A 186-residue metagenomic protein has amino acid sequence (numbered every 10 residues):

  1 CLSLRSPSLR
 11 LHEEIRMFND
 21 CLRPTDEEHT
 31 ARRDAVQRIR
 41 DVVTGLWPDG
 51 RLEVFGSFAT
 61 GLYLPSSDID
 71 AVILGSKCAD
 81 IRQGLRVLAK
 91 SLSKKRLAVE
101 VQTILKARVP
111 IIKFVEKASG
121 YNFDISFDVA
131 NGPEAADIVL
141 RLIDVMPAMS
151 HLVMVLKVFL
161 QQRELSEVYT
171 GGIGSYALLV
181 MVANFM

Functional and structural regions predicted by a protein language model:
C1-V54, G61-S66, A79-Q83, T103 (+1 more regions): N-terminal regions immediately upstream of nucleotidyltransferase
R38-R40, F55-T60, R96-E100, R108-I111 (+1 more regions): Eukaryotic intrinsically disordered and solvent-exposed regulatory patches
V42, L46, S91, L152-F159 (+1 more regions): Alpha-helical recognition domains of nuclear gene-regulatory proteins
G56-L92, N122-F127, V182: Catalytic metal-binding acidic patch
K77-D80, A98-V101, I143: Short, polar/flexible loop-turn hinges at active-site or ligand-entry regions and domain interfaces
A89-N131: Conserved catalytic core of two-metal-ion nucleotidyltransferases
F127-D128, E134-K157: E2/UBC-UEV (E2-variant) core
Q162-M186: Hydrophobic, mid-to-C-terminal alpha-helical segments
